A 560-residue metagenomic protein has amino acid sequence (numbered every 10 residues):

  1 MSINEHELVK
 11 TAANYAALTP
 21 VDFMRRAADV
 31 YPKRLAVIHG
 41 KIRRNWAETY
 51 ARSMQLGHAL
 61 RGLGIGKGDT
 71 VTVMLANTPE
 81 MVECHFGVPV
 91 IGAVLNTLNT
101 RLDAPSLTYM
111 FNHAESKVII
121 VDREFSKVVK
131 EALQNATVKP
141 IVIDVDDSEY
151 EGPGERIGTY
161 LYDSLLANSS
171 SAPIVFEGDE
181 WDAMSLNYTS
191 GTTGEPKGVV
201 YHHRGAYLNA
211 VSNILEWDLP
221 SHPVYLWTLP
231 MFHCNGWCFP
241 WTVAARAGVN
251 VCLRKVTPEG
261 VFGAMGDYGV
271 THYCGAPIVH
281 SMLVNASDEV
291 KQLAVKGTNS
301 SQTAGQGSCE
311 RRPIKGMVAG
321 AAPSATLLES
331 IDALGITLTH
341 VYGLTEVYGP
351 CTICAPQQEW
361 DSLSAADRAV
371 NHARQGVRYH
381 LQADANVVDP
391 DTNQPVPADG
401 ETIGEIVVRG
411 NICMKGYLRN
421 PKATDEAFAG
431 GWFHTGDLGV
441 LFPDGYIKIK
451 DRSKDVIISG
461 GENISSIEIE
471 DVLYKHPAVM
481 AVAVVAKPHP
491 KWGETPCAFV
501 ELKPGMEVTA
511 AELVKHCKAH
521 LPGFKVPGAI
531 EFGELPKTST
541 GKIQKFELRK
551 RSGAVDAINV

Functional and structural regions predicted by a protein language model:
A16, V21, R25, K33-T78 (+3 more regions): Conserved AMP-binding/adenylate-forming core of the ANL superfamily
P32, I143-D144, E155-Y160, A167-Y188 (+2 more regions): Conserved pre-ATP/AMP-binding loop-to-beta segment of ANL
N45-E48, M184-L208: Conserved AMP-binding A3 loop
G62-L63, V90-A167, P504-M506: Structural core segment of the AMP-binding/adenylate-forming
L102, I119-V121, Y273, G410 (+5 more regions): AMP-binding/adenylate-forming catalytic core of the ANL superfamily
L102-A132, N168, N209-L226, T257-T271: Conserved ATP-dependent adenylate/AMP-binding module captured primarily in the ANL superfamily
Y207-V224, F232-H272, N285-S287, K291 (+2 more regions): Conserved AMP-binding/adenylation subdomain of ANL enzymes
I314-A319, P323-V341, T345-I447, S453-V456 (+3 more regions): Conserved AMP-binding/adenylate-forming
